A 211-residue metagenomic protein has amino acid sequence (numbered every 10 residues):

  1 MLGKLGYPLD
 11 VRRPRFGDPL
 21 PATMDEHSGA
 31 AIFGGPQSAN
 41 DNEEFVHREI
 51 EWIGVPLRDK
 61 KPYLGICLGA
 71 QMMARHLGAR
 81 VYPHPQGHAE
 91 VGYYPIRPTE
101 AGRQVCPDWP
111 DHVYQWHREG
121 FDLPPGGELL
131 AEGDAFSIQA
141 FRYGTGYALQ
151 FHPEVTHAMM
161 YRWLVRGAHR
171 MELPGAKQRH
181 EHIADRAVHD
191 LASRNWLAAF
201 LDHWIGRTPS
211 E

Functional and structural regions predicted by a protein language model:
M1-K61, M171-E211: N-terminal beta1-alpha1 cap of cysteine-dependent amidohydrolase-like domains
M1-L2, H27, E44-H47, G78-V81 (+3 more regions): Short, glycine/charged-enriched secondary-structure capping and boundary segments
V11-R12, G65, F151-H152: Small/polar loops that bind or transfer phosphate-bearing groups
P21, D41-E43, A74-H76, P125 (+1 more regions): Short glycine-/acidic-enriched loop or helix-start segments at secondary-structure transitions that form or flank
I32-E100: Cysteine-nucleophile active-site neighborhood
L77-A158: Pocket-forming structural segment of enzyme catalytic cores
G144, Q150, E154-H182: C-terminal helical/coil "lid" or tail adjacent to the Rossmann-like core of SAM-dependent
